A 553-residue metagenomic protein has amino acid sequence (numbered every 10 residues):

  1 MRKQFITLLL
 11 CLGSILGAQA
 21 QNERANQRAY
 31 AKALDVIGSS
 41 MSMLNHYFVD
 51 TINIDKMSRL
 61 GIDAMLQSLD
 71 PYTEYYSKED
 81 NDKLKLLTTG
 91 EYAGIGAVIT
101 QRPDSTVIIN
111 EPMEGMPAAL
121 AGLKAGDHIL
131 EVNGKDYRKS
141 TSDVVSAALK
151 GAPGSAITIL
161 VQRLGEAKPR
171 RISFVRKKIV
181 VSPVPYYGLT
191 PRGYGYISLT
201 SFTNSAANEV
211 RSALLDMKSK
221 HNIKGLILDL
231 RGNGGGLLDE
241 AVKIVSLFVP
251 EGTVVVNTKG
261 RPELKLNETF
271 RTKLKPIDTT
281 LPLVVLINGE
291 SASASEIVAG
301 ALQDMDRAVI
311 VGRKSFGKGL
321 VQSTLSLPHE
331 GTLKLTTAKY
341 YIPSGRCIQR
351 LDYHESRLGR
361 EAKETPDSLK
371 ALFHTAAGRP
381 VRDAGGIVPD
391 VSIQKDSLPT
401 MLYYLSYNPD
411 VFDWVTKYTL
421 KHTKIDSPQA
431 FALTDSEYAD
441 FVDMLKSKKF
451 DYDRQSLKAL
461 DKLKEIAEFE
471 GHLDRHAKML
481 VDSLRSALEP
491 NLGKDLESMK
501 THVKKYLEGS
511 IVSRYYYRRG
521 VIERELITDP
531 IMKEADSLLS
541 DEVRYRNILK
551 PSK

Functional and structural regions predicted by a protein language model:
Q4, Q19-A33, I37-I54, S77 (+5 more regions): Cleft-lining beta-strand/loop regions that shape enzyme active-site pockets
T7-I15: Bacterial N-terminal signal peptides
N45-K83: N-terminal, post-signal-peptide region of Sec/Tat-exported proteins
L60, Y72-I108: PDZ/PDZ-like peptide-tail recognition elements
G126-H128: Structural motif
L130-E131, V256, V309, K334 (+2 more regions): Hydrophobic beta-strand signal
A294, D306, R313, G317-R379: Polar, glycine-rich mid-to-C-terminal structural blocks that act as macromolecule-binding/assembly scaffolds
C347-K553: Conserved functional hotspot residues or short segments at active or partner-binding sites across diverse domains
